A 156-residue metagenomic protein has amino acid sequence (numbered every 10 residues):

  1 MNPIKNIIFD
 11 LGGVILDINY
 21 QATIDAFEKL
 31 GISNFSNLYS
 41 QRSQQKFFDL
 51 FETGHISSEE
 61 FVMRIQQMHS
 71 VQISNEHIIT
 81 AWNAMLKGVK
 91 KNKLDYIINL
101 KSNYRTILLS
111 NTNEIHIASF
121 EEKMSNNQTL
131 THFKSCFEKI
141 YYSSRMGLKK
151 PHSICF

Functional and structural regions predicted by a protein language model:
N2-K91, S102, N113-S119: N-terminal helical cap/lid subdomain that shapes the substrate entry/recognition surface in HAD-like hydrolases
I24, L94-I98, F156: Short amphipathic alpha-helical segments and helix-helix/interface helices
F35, K90-L94, N127, S153: Structural motif corresponding to alpha-helix initiation and N-cap regions
N92-N103, C136: Catalytic-core regions built around general acid/base machinery
S110: Short beta-strand/turn micro-motifs composed of small residues that flank or help shape donor/cofactor-binding pockets
E114-F156: Substrate-recognition "cap/lid" segment bordering the active-site pocket of phosphatases
